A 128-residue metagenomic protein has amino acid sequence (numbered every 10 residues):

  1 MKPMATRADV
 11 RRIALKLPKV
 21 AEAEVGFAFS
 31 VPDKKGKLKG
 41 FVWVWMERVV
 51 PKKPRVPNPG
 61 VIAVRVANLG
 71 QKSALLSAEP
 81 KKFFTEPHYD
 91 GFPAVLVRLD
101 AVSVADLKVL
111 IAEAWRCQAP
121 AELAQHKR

Functional and structural regions predicted by a protein language model:
M1-R128: Charge-dense, helix-prone N-terminal extensions
